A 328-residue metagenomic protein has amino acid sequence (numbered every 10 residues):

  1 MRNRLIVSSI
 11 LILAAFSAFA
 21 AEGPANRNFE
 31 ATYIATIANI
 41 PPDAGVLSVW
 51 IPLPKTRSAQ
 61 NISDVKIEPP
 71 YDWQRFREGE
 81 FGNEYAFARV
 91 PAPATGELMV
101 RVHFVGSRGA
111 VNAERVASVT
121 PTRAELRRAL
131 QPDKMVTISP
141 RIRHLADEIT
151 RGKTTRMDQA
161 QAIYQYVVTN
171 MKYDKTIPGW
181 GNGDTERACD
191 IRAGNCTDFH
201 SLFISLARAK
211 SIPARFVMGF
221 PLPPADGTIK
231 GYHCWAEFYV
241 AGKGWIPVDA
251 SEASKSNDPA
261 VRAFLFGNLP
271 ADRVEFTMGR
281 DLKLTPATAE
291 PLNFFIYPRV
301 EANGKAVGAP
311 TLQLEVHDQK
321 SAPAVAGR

Functional and structural regions predicted by a protein language model:
M1-R4: Positively charged n-region of N-terminal signal peptides that target proteins for export
V7-S17: Bacterial N-terminal signal peptides
A20-A110: Intrinsically disordered, low-complexity N-terminal segments that are enriched in acidic
P41-P42, P54-S58, S107, D147-R151 (+4 more regions): Sec-exported extracytoplasmic/periplasmic mature domains
E78, E97-D190: Acidic low-complexity segments
Q159-I163, R192-A207: Active-site nucleophilic cysteine motif
S201-A289: Hydrophobic/aromatic-rich core segments of domains that either
L269-R328: Low-complexity, Gly/Ser/Thr/Pro-rich intrinsically disordered linker/tail segments
